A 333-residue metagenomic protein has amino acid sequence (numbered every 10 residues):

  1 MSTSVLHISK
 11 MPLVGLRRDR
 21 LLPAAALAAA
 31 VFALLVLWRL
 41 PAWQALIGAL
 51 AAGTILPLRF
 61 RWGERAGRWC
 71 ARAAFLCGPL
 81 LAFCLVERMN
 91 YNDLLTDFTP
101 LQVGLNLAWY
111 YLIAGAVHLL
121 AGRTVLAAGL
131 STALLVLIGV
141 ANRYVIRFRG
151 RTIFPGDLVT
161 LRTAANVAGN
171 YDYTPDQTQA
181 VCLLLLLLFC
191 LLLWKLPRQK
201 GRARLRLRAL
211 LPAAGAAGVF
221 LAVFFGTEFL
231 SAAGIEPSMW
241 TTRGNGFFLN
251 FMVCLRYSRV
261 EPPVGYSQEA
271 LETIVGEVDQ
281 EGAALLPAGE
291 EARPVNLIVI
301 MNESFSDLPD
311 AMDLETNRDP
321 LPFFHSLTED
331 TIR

Functional and structural regions predicted by a protein language model:
S2-T241: Transmembrane and membrane-interface helices of multi-pass, inner-membrane envelope-modifying transferases
G226-R333: Soluble catalytic regions of membrane-associated enzymes that act on cell-envelope and secretory-pathway components
